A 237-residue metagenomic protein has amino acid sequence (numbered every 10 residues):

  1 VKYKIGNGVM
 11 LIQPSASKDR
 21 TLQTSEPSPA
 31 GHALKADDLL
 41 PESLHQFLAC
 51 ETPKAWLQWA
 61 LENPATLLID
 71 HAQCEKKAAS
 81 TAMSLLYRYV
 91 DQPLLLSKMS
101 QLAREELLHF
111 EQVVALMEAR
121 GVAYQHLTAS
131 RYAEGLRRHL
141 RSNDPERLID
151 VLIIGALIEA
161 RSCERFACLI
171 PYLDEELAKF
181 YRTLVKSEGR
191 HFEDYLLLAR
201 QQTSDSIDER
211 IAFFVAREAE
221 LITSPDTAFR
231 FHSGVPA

Functional and structural regions predicted by a protein language model:
V1-G6: Extreme N-terminal basic, low-complexity initiation segments that serve as generic localization/processing leaders
L11-P14, K18, Q23-A237: Non-heme di-metal
